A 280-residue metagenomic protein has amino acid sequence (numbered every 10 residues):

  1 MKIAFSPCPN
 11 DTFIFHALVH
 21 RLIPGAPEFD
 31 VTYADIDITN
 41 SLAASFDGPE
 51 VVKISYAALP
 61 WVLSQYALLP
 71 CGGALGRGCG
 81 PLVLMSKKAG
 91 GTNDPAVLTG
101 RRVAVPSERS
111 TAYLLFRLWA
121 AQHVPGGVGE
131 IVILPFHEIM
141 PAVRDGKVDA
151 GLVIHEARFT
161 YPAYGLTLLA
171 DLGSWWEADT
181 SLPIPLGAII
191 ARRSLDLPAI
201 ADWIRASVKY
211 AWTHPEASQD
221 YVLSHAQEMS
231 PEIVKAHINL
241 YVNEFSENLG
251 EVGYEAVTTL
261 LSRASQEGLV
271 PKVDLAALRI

Functional and structural regions predicted by a protein language model:
K2, Q65-A74, R102-V103: A structural signal for short loop-to-beta-strand junctions that line the ligand-binding cleft of periplasmic/secreted
K2-H20, A34, P81-A150, E156 (+1 more regions): Bilobed "Venus flytrap"/periplasmic-binding protein-like clamshell domains and structurally analogous long
P24-I38: A short beta-strand-loop structural module common to alpha/beta enzyme folds
D35-D37, A43-P60, P135-F136, V153-F159: Beta->alpha turn/N-cap motifs
L42-F46, V143-R144, A264: Hydrophobic residues within well-ordered alpha-helices
P70-N93, W176-R193: Hydrophobic/proline-rich hinge and linker segments of small-molecule sensing/allosteric domains, predominantly
L134-S224: Pocket-lining segment of extracytoplasmic ligand-binding domains
S194-R263: Secondary-structure end/capping motifs
